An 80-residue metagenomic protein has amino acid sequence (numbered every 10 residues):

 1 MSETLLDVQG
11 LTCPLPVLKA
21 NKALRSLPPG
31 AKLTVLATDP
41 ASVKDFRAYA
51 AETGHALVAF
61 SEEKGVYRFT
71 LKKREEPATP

Functional and structural regions predicted by a protein language model:
M1-D7: Right-handed parallel beta-helix/beta-solenoid
V8-F60: Amphipathic, hydrophobic secondary-structure cores in small proteins
R47-P80: C-terminal structural segments of small proteins and small subunits
